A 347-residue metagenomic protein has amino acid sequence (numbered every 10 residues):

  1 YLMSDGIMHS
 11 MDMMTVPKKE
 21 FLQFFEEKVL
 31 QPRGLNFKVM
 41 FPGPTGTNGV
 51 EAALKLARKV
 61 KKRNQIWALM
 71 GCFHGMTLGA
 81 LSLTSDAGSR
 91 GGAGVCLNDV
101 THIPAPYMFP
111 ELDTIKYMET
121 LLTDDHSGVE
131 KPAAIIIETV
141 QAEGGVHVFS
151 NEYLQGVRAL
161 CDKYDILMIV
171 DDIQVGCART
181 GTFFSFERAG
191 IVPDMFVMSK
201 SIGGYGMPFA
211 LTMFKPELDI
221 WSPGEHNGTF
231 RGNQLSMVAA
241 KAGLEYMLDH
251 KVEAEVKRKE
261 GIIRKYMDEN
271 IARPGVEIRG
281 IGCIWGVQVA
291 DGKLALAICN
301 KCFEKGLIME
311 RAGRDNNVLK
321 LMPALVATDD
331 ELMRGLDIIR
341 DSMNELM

Functional and structural regions predicted by a protein language model:
Y1-M347: Conserved N-terminal phosphate-binding loop of PLP-dependent enzymes in the Aspartate aminotransferase
